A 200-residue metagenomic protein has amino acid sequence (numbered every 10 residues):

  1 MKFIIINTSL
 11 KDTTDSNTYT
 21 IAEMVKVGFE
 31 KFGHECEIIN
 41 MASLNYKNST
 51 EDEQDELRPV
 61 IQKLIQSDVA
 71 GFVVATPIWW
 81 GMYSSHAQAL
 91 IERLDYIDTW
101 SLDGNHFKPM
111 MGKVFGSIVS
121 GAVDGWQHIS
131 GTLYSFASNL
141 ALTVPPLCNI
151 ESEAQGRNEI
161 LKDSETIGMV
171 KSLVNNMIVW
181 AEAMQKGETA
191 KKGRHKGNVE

Functional and structural regions predicted by a protein language model:
M1-G104, I160-E200: N-terminal beta1-alpha1-beta2 submodule of the flavodoxin-like/Rossmannoid cofactor-binding fold
I4-I6, S117-I118, P146, R157: Ligand-binding pocket scaffold of soluble enzyme catalytic domains
T13, D124-G125, Q155-R157: A short beta-to-alpha transition loop/helix N-cap that caps and shapes the active-site region
D103-I150, G168: Short, glycine-/small-residue-rich phosphate/pyrophosphate-handling segment
M110-K113, Q155-R157, R194: Short alpha-helical linear motifs
P145-Q155, E159-E165: Conserved anion/nucleotide-ligand pocket segment
